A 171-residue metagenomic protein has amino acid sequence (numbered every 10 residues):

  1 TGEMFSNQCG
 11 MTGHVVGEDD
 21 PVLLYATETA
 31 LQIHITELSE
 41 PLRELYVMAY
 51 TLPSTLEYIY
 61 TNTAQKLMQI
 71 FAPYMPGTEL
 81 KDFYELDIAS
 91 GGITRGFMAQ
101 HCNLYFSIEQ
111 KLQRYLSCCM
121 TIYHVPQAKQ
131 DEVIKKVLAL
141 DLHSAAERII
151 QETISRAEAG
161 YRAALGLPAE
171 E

Functional and structural regions predicted by a protein language model:
T1-E3: HTH DNA-binding helix-turn interface
C9, G13-G17, P41-E44, F71-P76 (+1 more regions): Short, flexible helix-adjacent loops and helix caps
C9-L42, L52, Y60-A64: Hydrophobic alpha-helical connector segments
D19, P76-F83, A128-D131: Short, surface-exposed acidic
T27, A49-C102, F106-C118: Amphipathic alpha-helical packing segments from all-alpha helical-bundle domains
I35, S39, I93, Q100 (+1 more regions): Phosphate/oxyanion-binding loops and surfaces in catalytic or ligand/nucleic-acid-binding neighborhoods
R43-M48, A128-E132: Short, hydrophobic secondary-structure boundary micro-motifs
Q69, P73, N103-E171: C-terminal peripheral helix-coil segments that are non-catalytic and often amphipathic
